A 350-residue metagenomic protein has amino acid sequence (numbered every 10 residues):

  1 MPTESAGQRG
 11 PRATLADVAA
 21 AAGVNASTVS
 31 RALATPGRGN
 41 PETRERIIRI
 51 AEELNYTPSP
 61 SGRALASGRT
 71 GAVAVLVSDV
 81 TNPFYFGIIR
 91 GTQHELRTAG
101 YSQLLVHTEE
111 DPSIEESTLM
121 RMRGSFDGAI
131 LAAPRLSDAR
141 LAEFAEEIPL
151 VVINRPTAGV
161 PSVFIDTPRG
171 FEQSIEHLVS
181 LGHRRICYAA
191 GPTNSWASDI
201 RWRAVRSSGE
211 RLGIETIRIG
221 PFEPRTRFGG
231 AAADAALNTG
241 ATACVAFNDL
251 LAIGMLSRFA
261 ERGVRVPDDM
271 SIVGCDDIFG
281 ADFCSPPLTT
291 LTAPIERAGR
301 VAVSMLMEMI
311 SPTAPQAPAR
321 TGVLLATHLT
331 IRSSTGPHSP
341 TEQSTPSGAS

Functional and structural regions predicted by a protein language model:
M1-G10, A72, D79-E176, S180: Alpha-helical recognition/docking segments in bacterial nutrient-uptake and carbohydrate-utilization systems
M1-R69, T345-S350: N-terminal helix-turn-helix DNA-binding module of bacterial transcription factors
A21, A26-R31, A66-D79, H177 (+1 more regions): Short beta-strand segments enriched in small/hydrophobic residues
N25, G71, D127-G128, H183-R185 (+2 more regions): Short acidic/polar active-site loop segments enriched in Thr and Asp
P60, S78-G87, L105-I114, V163-Q173 (+5 more regions): Hinge/beta->alpha junction and helix N-cap segments in small-molecule ligand-binding domains
R184-I186, E215-I217, V264-I272: Short acidic capping loops at alpha-helix termini that bridge into adjacent secondary structure
N238-S350: Flexible loop/turn connectors
